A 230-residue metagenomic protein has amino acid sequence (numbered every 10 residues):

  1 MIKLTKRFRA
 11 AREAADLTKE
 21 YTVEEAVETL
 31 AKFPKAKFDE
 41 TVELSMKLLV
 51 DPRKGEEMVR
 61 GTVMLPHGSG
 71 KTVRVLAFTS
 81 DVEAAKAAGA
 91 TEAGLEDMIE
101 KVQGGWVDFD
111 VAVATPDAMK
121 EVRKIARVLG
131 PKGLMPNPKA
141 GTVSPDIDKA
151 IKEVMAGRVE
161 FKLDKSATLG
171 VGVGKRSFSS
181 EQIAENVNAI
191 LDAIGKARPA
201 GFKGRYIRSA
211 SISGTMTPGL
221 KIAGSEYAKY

Functional and structural regions predicted by a protein language model:
I2-D16: Generic N-terminal amphipathic, Lys/Arg-enriched alpha-helix
R12-A15, K19, V27-F38, P52 (+3 more regions): Structural signal for hydrophobic packing residues in well-ordered secondary-structure cores of soluble enzyme domains
Y21-E83, D110: Translation machinery proteins
A26, A85, G130, I212: Residue-level signature of catalytic and energy-coupling elements of molecular machines, predominantly ATP/GTP-dependent
F38-V42, A197-S209: Flexible, glycine/charged-enriched surface loops at secondary-structure junctions
A90-G195: Long, charge-patterned amphipathic alpha-helical coiled-coil/hairpin "stalk" segments used as oligomerization
A167, G214-P218: Glycine-rich beta-alpha junction loops
K221-Y230: Short, charged, intrinsically disordered terminal tails
